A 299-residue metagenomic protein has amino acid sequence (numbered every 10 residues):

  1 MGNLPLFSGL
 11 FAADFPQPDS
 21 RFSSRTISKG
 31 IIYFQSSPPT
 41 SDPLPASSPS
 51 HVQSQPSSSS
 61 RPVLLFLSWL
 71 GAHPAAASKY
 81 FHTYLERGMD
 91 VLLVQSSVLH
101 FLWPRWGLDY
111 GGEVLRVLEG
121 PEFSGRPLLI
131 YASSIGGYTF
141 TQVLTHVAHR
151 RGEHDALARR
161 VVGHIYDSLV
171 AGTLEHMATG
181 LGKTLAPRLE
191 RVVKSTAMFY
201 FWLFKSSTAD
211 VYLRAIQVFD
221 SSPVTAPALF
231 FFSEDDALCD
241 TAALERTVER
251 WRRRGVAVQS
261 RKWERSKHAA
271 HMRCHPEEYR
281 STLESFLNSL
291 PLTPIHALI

Functional and structural regions predicted by a protein language model:
G2-F22, S28, D235, E284 (+1 more regions): Extended, polar/charged low-complexity intrinsically disordered and coiled-coil segments in eukaryotic
S20-H100: Short, surface-exposed "cap/lid" segments of acyl-processing enzymes
W69-L70, S97, V170, E234-D236: Residue-level signal for short, function-critical loop segments
S97-E122: Catalytic nucleophile-loop/oxyanion-hole region of alpha/beta-hydrolase and closely related hydrolase-like folds
I130-S134, H164: Conserved alpha/beta-hydrolase fold motif
F140-R150: Short glycine-enriched nucleophile-adjacent loop and the immediately C-terminal alpha-helix near the catalytic center
A156-T208: Hydrolase active-site cap/lid region
R191-S285, S289-L290, P294-L298: Serine-hydrolase catalytic core
